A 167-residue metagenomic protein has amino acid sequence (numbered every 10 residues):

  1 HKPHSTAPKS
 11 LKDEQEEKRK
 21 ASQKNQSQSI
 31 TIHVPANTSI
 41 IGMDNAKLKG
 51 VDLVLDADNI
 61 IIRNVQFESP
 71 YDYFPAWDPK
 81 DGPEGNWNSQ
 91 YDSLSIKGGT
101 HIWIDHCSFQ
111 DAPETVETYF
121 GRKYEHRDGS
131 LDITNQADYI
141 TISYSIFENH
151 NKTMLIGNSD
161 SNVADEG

Functional and structural regions predicted by a protein language model:
K2-S39, K47-N64, S69-T100, I133: Extracellular beta-strand-rich solenoid/capping regions of secreted or surface-exposed proteins that bind or remodel
A36-N37, I41-D44, D58-Y71, D92 (+6 more regions): Right-handed parallel beta-helix
A76-E84, T118-H126, D160: Short, flexible helix-coil linker/hinge segments at the edges of structured domains or between repeats
